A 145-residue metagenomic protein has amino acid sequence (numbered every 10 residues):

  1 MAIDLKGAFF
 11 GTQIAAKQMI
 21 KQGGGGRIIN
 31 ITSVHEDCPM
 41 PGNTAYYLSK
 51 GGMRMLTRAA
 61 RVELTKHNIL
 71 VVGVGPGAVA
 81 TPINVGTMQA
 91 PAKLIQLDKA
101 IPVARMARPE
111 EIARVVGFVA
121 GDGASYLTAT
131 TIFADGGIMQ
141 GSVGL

Functional and structural regions predicted by a protein language model:
M1-F9, I29, Y46, M53 (+1 more regions): Catalytic Tyr-X3-Lys loop
T12, S49, T57: Active-site helix of classical SDR
K17, V62-K66, S125: Alpha-helical segment proximal to the catalytic Tyr-Lys
S33: Residue(s) in the substrate-gating loop at a strand-loop-helix junction that position the organic substrate next
C38, G117, T128-L145: Short C-terminal tail/terminal secondary-structure segment of NAD(P)H-dependent dehydrogenase/reductase domains
C38-T44, K66, A104, D122 (+1 more regions): Active-site loop immediately N-terminal to the catalytic Tyr-X3-Lys motif of short-chain dehydrogenase/reductase
R54, V71, G75-G86: Short, flexible catalytic-loop segment of classical short-chain dehydrogenase/reductase
I101-I112, G123: A conserved structural motif in NAD(P)-dependent oxidoreductases
